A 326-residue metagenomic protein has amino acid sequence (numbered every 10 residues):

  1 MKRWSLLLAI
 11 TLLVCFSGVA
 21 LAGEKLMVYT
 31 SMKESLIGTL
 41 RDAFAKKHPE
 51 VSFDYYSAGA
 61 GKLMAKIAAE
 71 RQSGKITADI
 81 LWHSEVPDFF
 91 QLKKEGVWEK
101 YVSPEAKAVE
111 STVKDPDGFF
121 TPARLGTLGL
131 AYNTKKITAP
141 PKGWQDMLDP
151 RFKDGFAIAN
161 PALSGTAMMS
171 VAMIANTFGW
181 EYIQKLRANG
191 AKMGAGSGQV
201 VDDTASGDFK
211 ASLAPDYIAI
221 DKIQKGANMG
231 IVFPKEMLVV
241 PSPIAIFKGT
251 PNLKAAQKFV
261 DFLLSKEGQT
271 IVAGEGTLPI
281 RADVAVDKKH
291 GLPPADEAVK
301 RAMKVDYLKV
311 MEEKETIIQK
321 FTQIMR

Functional and structural regions predicted by a protein language model:
L7-S17: Bacterial N-terminal signal peptides
S31-G38, A60-M64, I76-D208: Extracytoplasmic ligand-binding site segments that recognize negatively charged/polar headgroups
T39-D54: Short alpha-helix C-terminal cap/hinge motif
P87-Q91, K210-G230: A ligand-binding cleft/hinge motif common to bilobed small-molecule-binding domains
S111, G126, Q184-R187, M193-G194 (+2 more regions): Periplasmic-binding protein-like
G129-K136, A172, P241-N252, I271-V272: A bilobed periplasmic-binding-protein/Venus flytrap-type ligand-binding module shared by bacterial periplasmic
L238, F247-V305: Mature extracytoplasmic/periplasmic domains
M303-R326: Conserved C-terminal helix/tail region of periplasmic/extracytoplasmic solute-binding proteins
